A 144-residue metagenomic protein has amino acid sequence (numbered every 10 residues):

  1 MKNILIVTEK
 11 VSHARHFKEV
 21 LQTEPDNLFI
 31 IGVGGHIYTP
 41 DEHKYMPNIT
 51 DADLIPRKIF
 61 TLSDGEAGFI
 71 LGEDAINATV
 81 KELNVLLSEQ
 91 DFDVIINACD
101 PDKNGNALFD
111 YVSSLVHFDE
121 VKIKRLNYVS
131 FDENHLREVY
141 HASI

Functional and structural regions predicted by a protein language model:
M1-I144: Intrinsically disordered, low-complexity regulatory segments
